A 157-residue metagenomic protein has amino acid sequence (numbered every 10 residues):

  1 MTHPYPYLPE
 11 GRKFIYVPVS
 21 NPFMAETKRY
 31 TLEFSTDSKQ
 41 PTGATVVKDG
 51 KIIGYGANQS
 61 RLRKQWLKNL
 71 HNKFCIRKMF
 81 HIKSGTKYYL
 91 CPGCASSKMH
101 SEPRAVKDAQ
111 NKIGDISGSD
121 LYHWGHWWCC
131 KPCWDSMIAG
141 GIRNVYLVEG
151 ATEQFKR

Functional and structural regions predicted by a protein language model:
M1-R157: Zinc-dependent deaminase catalytic domain
